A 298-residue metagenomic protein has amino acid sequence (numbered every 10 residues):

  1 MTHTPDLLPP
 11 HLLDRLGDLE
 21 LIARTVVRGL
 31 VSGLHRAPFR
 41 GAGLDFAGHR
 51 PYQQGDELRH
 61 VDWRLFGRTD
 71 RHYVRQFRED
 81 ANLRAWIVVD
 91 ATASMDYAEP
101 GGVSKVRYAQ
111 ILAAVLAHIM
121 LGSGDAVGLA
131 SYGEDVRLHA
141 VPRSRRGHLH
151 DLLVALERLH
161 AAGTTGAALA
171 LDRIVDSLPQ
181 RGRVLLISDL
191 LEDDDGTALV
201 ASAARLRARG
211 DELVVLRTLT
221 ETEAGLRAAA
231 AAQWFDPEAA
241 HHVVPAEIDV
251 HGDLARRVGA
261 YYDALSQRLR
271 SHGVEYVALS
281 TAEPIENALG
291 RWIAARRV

Functional and structural regions predicted by a protein language model:
M1-P38, F46-D56, L65, V74-A114 (+1 more regions): Exposed, interaction-prone extracellular/peripheral surfaces
G43-F46, H60: Conserved beta-strand residues within beta-sheet cores
R59-T69: N-terminal low-complexity, intrinsically disordered segments
